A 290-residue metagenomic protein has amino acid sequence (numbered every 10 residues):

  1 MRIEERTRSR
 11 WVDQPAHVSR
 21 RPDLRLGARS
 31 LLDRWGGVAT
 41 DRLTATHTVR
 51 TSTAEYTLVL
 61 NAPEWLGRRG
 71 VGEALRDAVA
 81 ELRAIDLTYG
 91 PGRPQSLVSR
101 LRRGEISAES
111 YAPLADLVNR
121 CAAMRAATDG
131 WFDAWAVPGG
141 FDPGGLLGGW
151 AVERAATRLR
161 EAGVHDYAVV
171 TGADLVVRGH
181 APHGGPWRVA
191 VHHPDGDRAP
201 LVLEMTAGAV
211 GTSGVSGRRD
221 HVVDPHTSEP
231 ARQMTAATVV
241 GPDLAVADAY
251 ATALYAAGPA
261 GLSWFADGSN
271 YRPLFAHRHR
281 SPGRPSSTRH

Functional and structural regions predicted by a protein language model:
M1-H290: Mature catalytic core of soluble alpha/beta enzymes
